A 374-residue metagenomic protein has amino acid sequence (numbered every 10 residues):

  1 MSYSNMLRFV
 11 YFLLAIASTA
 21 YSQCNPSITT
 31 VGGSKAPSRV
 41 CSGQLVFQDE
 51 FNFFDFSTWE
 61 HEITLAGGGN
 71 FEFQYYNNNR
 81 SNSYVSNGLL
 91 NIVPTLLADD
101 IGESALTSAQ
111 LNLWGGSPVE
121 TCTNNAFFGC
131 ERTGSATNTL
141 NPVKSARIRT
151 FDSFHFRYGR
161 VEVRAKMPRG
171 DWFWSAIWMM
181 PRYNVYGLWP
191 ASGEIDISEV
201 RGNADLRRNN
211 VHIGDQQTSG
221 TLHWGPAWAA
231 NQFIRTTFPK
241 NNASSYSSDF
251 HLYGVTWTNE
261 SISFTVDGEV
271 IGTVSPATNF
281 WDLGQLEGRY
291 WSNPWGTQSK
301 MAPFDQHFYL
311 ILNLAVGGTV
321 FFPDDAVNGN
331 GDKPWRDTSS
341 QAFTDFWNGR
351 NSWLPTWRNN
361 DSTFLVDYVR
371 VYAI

Functional and structural regions predicted by a protein language model:
M1-M6: N-terminal secretory signal peptides that target proteins for export/translocation
L7-S22: Cleavable N-terminal signal peptides of Sec/SRP-targeted secreted and luminal proteins
S22-I374: GH16 jelly-roll
